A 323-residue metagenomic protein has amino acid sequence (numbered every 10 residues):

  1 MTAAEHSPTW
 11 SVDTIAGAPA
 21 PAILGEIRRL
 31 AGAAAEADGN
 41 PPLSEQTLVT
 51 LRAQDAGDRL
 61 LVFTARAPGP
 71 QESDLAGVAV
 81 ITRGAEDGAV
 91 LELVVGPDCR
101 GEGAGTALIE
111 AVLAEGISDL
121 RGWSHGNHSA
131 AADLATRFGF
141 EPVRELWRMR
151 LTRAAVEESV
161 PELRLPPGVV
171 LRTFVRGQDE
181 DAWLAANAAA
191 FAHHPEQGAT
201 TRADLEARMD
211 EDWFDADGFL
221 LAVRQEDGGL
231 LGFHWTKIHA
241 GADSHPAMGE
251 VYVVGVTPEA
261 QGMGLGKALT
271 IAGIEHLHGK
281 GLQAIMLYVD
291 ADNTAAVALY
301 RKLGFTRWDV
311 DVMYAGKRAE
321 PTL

Functional and structural regions predicted by a protein language model:
M1-H6, R83-V90, G96-V170, Y314: Acyl-donor-binding surface of acyltransferase catalytic domains
M1-V49, L163-G198: Short amphipathic alpha-helix that is part of the acyltransferase structural core
A16-G17, A31-I117, R121-G126, L231-P246: Conserved donor-binding loop and adjoining core beta-sheet/short helix segment in diverse acyl/aminoacyl transferases
A65-P68, L151, V223-Q225: Active-site beta-strand termini and strand-to-loop segments that position acidic
G96, R100, H125, R224 (+2 more regions): Residue-level recognition of the GNAT/N-acetyltransferase active site
G101-E115, V253-P258, G262-G279, V297-K302: Conserved acetyl-CoA-binding loop-helix of GNAT-fold acetyltransferases
F138-E158, I271-L323: Active-site/acyl-donor-binding loops of N-acyltransferases
F191-H239: Phosphate-binding active sites in nucleotide-utilizing proteins
